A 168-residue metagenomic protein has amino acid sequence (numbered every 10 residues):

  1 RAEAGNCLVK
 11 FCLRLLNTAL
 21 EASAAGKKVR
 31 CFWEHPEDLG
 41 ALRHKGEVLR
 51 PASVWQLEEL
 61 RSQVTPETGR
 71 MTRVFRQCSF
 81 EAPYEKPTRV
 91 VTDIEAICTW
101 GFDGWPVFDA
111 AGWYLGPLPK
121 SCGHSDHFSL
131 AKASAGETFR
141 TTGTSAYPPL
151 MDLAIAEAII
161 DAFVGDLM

Functional and structural regions predicted by a protein language model:
R1-M168: Class I S-adenosyl-L-methionine
